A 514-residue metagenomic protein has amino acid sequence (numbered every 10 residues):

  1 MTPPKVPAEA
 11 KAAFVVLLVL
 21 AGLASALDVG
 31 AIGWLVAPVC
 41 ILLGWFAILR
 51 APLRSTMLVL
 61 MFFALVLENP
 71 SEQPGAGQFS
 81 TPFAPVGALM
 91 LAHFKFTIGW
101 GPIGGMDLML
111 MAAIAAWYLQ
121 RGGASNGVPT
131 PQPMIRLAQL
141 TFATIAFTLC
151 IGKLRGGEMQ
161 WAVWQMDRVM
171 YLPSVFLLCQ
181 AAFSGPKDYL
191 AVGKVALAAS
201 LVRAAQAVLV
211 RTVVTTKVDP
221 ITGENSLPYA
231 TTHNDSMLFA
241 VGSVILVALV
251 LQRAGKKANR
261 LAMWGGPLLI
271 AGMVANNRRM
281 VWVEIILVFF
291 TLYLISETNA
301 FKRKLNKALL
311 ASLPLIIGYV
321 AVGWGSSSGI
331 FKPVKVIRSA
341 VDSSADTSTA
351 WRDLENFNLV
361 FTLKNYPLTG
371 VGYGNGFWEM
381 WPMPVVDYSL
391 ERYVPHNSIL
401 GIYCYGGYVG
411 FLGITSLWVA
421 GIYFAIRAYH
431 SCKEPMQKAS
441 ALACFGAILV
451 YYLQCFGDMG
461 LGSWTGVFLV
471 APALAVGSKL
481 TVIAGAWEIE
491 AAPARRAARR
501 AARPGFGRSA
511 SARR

Functional and structural regions predicted by a protein language model:
M1-V29, I41, I114, A138-I151 (+6 more regions): Alpha-helical transmembrane segments of multi-pass inner-membrane proteins
A21-G22, V244-I245, I285-F289, L442-P504: Transmembrane alpha-helices of multi-pass inner-membrane enzymes
D28, A205, R211, A271-N277 (+4 more regions): A membrane-periplasm/extracellular boundary helix in multi-pass inner-membrane enzymes that assemble envelope glycans
G33-W45, L67-P70, F83-M90, T97-L119 (+4 more regions): Membrane-embedded alpha-helical segments of multi-pass membrane proteins, especially the transmembrane helices
A37-A51, L110-A124, G242-R253, S312 (+1 more regions): Hydrophobic, aromatic-rich transmembrane alpha-helices and their immediate juxtamembrane boundary segments
A47-Q165, A254, Y451, R514: N-terminal hydrophobic segments of proteins, predominantly signal-anchor/transmembrane helices of inner/organellar
R136-Q139, G406-Y452: Hydrophobic transmembrane alpha-helices and their immediate junctions
L227-P228, R338-F357, F361-G406, R427-S431: Long extracytoplasmic/lumenal interhelical loops at the membrane interface of multi-pass membrane proteins
